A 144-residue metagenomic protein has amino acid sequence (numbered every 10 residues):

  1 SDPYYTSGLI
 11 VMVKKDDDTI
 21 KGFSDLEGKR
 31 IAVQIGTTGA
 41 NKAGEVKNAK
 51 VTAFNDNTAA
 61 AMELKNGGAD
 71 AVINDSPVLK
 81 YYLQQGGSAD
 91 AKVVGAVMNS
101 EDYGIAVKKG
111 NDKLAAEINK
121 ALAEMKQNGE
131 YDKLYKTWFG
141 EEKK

Functional and structural regions predicted by a protein language model:
Y5-V13, K80-L122, F139-K144: Periplasmic-binding protein-like
K14, Q34-T37, D56-N57, I73-L83 (+1 more regions): Beta->alpha turn/N-cap motifs
K14-R30: Flexible hinge/capping segments at coil-to-helix
D18, I35-T38, T52-N66, S100-E101: Short helix-initiation/N-cap motifs at beta->coil->alpha
S24-D25, E45-V46, T58-P77, Q85: Short helices/loops that flank or line small-molecule/ion binding pockets
L26, L64-K65, I105, I118: Hydrophobic residues within well-ordered alpha-helices
R30, D70-A71, G104: Short, Asp-centered acidic motifs that coordinate Mg2+ and/or phosphate in catalytic or ligand-binding sites
T38-T52, A91-V94, E117-K144: Ligand-binding clefts/hinges and TM-proximal coupling segments of bilobed small-molecule sensing domains
